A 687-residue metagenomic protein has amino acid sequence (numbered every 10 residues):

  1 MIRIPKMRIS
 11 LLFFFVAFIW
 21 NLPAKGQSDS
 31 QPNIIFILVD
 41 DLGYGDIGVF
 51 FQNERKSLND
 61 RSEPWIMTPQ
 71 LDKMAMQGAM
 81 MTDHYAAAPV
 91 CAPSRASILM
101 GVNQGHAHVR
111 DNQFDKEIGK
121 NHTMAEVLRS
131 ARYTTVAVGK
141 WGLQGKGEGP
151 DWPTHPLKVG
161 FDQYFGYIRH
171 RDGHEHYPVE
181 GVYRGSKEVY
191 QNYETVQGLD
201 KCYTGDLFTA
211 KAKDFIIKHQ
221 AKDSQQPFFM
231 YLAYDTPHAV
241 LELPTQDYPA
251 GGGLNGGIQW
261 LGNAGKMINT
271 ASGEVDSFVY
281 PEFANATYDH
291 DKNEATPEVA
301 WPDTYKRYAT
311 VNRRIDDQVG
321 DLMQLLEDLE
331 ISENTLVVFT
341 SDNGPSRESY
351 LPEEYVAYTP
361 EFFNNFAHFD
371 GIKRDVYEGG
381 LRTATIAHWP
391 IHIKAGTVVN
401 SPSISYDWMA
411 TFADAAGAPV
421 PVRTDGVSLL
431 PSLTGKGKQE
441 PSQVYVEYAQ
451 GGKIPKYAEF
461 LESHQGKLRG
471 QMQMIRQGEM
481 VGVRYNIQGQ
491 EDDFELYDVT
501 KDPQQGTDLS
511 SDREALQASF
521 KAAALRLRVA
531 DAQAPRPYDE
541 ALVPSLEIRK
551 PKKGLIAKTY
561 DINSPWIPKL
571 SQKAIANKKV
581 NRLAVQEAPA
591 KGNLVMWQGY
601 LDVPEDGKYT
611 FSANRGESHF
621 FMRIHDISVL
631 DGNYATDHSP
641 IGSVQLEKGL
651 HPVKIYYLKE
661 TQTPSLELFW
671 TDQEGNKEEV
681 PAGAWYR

Functional and structural regions predicted by a protein language model:
M1-D29: Bacterial Sec-dependent N-terminal signal peptides
S30-I35, Q77-T82, S130-V136, V159-D162 (+5 more regions): Loop/turn elements at helix/coil->beta-strand transitions in domains of secreted/extracellular proteins
F36-I37, Y44-V136, K146-E148, V159 (+4 more regions): Active-site segment of extracytoplasmic enzymes that catalyze sulfate/phosphate-ester chemistry
D41, F50-F51, G78-V102, Q113-K116 (+8 more regions): Short, solvent-exposed turn/loop segments enriched in Gly/Ser/Thr/Pro and often Arg
D41-W65, I168-S403, M409, A413-V427 (+4 more regions): Active-site-proximal cap/lid insertion segments
P69, I98, K140, Q144 (+4 more regions): Polar, surface-exposed loop/tail segments that function as active-site lids or cofactor/substrate-recognition elements
Y183, K373-G379, Y448-S510: C-terminal, low-complexity/hydrophilic appendages and adjacent surface loops of extracellular/periplasmic anionic
Q533-T610, N614-R687: Extracellular/secretory pathway-exposed regions associated with glycan biology
